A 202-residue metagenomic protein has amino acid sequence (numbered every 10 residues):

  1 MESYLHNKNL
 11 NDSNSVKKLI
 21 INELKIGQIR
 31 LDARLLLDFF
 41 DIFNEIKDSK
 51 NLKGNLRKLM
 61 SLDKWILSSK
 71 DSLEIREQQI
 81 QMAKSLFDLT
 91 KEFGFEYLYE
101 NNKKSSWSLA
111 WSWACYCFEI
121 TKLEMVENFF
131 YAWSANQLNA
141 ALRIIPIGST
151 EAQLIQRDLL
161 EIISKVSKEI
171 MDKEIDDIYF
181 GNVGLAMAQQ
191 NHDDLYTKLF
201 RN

Functional and structural regions predicted by a protein language model:
M1-E2, K17, I21, A33-F40 (+4 more regions): Predominant activation on well-ordered alpha-helical scaffold segments within soluble catalytic domains
M1-L52: Glycine/small-residue-rich interface belts in oligomeric ring/scaffold proteins and their assembly partners
H6-N14, F93-L98, E119-M125, I144-E151: Inter-helical turn/loop segments and adjacent helix faces that build the functional surface of alpha-helical bundle
E23, K70-L73, E77, V183-A186: Short, solvent-exposed segments of well-ordered alpha helices
Q28, L35, N51-G54, E74-M82 (+7 more regions): Short, contiguous, pocket-lining structural segments that sit at or immediately flank catalytic/ligand-binding sites
A33, D38, I42-E45, S49 (+1 more regions): Internal, conserved structured core segments that host functional sites
K104-P146: A contiguous pocket-lining binding segment that forms or flanks enzyme active sites
A132-N202: C-terminal auxiliary extensions adjacent to catalytic cores
